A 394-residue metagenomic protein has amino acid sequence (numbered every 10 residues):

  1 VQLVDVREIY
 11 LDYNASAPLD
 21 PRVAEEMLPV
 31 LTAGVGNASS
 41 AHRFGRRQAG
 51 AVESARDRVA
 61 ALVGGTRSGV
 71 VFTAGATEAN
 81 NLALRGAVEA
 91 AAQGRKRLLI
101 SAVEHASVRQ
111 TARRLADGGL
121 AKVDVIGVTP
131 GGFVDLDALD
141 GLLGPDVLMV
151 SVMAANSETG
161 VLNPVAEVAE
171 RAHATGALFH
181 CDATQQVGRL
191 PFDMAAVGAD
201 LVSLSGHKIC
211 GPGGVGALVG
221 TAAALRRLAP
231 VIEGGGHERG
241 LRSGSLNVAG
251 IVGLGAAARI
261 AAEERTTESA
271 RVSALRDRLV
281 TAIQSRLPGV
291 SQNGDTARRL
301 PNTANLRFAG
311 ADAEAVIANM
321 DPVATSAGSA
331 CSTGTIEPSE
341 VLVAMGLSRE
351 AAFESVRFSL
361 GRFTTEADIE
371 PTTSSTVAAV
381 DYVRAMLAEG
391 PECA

Functional and structural regions predicted by a protein language model:
V1-A394: Pyridoxal 5′-phosphate
